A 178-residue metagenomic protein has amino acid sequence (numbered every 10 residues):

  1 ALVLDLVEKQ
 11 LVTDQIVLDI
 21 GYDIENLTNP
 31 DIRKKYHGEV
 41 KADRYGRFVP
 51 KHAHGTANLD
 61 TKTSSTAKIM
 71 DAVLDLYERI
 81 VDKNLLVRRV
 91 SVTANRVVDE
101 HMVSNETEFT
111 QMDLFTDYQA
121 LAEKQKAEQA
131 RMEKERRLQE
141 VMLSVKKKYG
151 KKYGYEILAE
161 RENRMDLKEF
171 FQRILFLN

Functional and structural regions predicted by a protein language model:
A1-N178: Basic, low-complexity intrinsically disordered segments
